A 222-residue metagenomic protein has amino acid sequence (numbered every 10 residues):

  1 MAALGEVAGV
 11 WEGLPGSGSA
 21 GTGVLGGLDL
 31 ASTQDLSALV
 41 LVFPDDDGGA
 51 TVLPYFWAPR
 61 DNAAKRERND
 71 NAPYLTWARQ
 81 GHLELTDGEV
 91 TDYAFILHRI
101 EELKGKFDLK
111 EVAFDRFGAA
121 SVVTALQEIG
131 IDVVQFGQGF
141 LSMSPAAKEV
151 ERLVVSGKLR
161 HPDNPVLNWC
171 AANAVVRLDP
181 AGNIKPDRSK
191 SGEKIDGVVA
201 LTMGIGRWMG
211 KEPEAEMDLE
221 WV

Functional and structural regions predicted by a protein language model:
M1-L25: ATPase catalytic-site recognition across NTP-hydrolyzing enzymes
G27-Q34: Short acidic, Gly/Ser-rich segments with clustered Asp/Glu that frequently serve as metal-coordination loops in enzyme
L30, F114-F117, F136: Short His-Asn-centered micro-motif
D35-F95, G137-Q138, K148, H161: Metal-dependent catalytic core segments for phosphate chemistry
N69-L83, A125, I129-E212: Metal-dependent DNA phosphodiester-chemistry modules and their immediately adjacent helices/loops in DNA-processing
E102-K110, I129-V133: Short, surface-exposed connector motifs at secondary-structure boundaries
K106-G118, V122-V123: Short glycine-rich phosphate-binding loop at a beta-alpha junction
E214-V222: Acidic, low-complexity intrinsically disordered tails
